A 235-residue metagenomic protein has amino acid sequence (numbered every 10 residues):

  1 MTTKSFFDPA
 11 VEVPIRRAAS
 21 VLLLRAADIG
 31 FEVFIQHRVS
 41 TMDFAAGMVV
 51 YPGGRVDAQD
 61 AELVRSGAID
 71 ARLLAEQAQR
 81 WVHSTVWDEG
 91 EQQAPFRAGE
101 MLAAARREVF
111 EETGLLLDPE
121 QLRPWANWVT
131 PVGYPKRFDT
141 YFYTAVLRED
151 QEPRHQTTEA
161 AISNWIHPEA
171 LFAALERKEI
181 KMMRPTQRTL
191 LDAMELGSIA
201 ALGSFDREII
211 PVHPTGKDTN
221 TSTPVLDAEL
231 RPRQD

Functional and structural regions predicted by a protein language model:
M1-D235: N-terminal leader/linker segments that precede catalytic domains of diphosphate-processing enzymes
